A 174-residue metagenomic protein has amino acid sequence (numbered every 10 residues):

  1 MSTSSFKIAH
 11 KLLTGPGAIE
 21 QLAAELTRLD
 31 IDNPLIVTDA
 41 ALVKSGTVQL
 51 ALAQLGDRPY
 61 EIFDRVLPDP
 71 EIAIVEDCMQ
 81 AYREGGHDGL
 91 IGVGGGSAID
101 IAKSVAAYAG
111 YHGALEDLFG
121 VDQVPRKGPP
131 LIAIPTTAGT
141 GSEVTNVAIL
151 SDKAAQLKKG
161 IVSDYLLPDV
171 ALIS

Functional and structural regions predicted by a protein language model:
M1-L29: N-terminal amphipathic/basic leader segments beginning at the initiator methionine
L13-T14, F63-D64, I173: Hydrophobic residues at beta-strand termini and immediately following loops that shape nucleotide-binding pockets
E20, G110-S174: A glycine/threonine-rich phosphate-anchoring loop and its flanking beta-alpha core in nucleotide/phosphate-binding
E20-L35, A53-D57, E84-G85: Glycine-rich phosphate/diphosphate-binding loops that line cofactor/substrate pockets in enzymes
L35-I36, G89-I91, I132: Conserved beta-strand elements of the Class I
T38, G94, S151: Short beta-strand/turn micro-motifs composed of small residues that flank or help shape donor/cofactor-binding pockets
V43-G113, Q123: N-terminal small/polar loop signature for handling phosphorylated ligands or for N-terminal nucleophile
